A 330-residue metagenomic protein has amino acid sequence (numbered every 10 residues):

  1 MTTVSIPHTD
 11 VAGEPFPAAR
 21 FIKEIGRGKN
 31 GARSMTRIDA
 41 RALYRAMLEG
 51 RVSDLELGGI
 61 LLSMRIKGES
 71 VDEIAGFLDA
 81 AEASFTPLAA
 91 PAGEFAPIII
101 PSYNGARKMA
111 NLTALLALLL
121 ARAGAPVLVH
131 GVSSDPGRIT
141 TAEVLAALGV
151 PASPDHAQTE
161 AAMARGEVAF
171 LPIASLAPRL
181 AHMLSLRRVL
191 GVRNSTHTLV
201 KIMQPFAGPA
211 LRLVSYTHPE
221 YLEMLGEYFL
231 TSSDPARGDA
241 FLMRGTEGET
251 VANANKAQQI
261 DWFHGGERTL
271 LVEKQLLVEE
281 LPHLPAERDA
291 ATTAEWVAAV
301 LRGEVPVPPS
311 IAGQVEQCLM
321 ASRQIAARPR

Functional and structural regions predicted by a protein language model:
T2-M109, A121-V127, E279-H283, A294-P306 (+1 more regions): Acidic, glycine/proline-rich low-complexity segments that act as flexible tails and inter-domain linkers
V4-P17, S63, E69-F77, D135-A157 (+2 more regions): Short, structured segments at the rim of ligand-binding sites
A32, G105-A106, H130-S134, L171-S175 (+1 more regions): Glycine- and other small-residue-rich loops at beta-strand/loop junctions that grip anionic moieties
I60, L145, V200, V315: Residue-level signal for inorganic ion chemistry
P91-I98, R122-P126, T140, A164-V168 (+3 more regions): Short coil/turn connectors at secondary-structure junctions
G93-A162: A generic, well-ordered mixed alpha/beta core segment in the N-terminal half of proteins
H156-Y216: Phosphate/diphosphate-binding glycine-rich loops and adjacent basic-rich segments that engage nucleotide
L190-A299, P308: A structural signal for small-residue-enriched, beta-sheet-centric alpha/beta enzyme cores and oligomeric scaffold folds
